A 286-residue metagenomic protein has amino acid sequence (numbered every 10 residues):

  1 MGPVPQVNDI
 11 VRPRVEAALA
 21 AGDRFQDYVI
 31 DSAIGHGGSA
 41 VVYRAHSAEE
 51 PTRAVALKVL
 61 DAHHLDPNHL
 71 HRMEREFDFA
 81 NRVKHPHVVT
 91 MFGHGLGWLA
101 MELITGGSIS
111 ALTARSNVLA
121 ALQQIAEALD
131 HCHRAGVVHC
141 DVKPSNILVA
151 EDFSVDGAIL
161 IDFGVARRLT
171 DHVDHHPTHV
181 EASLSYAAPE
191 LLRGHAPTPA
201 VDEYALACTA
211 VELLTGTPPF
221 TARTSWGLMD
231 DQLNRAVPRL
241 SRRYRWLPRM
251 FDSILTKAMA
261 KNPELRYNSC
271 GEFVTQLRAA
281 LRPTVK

Functional and structural regions predicted by a protein language model:
D31-G37, V42: Protein kinase glycine-rich loop
D61-R82: AlphaC helix of the eukaryotic protein kinase fold
L96-S108: Conserved short submotifs of the Hanks-type protein kinase catalytic core that shape the nucleotide-binding pocket
A121-L122: Activation segment signature within eukaryotic-like protein kinase domains
A126-V137: Protein kinase catalytic-loop region centered on the HRD/HxD motif
R266: Conserved HRD-motif arginine in the catalytic loop of eukaryotic-like protein kinases
